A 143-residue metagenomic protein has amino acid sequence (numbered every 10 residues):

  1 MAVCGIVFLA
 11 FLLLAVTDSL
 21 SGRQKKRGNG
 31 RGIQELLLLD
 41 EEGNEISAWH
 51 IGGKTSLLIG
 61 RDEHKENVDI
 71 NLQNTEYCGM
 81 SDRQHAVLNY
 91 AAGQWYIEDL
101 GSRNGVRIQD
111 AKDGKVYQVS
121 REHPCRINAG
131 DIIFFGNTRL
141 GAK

Functional and structural regions predicted by a protein language model:
M1-G79, R126, G141: Intrinsically disordered, low-complexity acidic Ser/Thr-rich regulatory segments
I33-L36, Q94-L100, V119: Short, well-ordered strand-loop elements centered on a beta-strand within folded domains, enriched for acidic residues
H50-I51, V87-N89, R126, F134: Well-ordered beta-strand positions
I59, Q109-K143: C-terminal boundary/linker segments immediately following FHA domains
I59, Q84-L88, Q94-E98, N104-R107 (+1 more regions): Short hydrophobic/aromatic patches on the structural cores and recognition surfaces of FHA
E63, Y90, G101, R139: Residues that form ligand- and interface-recognition hot spots within folded domains
K65-E66, R103-V106, G114-K115: Short, surface-exposed beta-strand-loop junctions and turns on beta-sheet-rich folds
